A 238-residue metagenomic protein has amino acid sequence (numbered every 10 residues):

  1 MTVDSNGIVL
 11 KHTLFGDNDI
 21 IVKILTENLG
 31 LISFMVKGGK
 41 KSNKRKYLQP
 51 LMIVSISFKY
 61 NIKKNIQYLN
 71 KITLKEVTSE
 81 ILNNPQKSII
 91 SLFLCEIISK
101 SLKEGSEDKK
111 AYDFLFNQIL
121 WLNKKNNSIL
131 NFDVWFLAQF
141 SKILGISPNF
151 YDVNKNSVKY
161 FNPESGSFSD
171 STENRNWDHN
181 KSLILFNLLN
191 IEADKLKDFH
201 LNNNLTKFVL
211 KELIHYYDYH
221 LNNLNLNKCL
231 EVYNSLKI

Functional and structural regions predicted by a protein language model:
M1-I20, L25-I238: Non-catalytic alpha-helical scaffolds and adjoining flexible linkers that form interface surfaces for assembly
